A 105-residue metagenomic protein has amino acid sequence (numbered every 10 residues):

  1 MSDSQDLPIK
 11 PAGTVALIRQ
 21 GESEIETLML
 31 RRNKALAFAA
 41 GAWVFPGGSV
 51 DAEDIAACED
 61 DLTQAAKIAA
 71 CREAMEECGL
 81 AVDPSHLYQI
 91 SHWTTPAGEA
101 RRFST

Functional and structural regions predicted by a protein language model:
M1-T105: N-terminal leader/linker segments that precede catalytic domains of diphosphate-processing enzymes
